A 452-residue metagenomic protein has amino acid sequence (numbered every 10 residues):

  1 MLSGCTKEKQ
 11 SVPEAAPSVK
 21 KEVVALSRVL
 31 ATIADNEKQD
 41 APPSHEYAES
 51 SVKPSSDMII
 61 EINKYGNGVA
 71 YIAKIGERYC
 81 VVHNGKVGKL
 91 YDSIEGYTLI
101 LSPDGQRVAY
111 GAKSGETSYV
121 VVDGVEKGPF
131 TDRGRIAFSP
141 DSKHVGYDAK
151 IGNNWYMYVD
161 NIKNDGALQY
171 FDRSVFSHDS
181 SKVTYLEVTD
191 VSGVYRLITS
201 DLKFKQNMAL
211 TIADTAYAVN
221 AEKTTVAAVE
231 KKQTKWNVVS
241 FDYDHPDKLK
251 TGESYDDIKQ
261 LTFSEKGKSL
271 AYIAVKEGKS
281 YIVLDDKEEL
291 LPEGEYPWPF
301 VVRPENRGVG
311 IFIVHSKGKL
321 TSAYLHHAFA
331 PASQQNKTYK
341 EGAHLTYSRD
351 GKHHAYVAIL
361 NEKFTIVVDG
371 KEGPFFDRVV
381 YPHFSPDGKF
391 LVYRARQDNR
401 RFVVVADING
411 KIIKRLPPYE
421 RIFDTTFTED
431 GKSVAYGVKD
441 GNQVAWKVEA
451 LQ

Functional and structural regions predicted by a protein language model:
L2-G4: C-terminal motif of bacterial Sec signal peptides marking the signal peptidase cleavage site
K9, P17-Q452: Non-catalytic tandem-repeat scaffold regions and their flanking low-complexity/translocation tails
